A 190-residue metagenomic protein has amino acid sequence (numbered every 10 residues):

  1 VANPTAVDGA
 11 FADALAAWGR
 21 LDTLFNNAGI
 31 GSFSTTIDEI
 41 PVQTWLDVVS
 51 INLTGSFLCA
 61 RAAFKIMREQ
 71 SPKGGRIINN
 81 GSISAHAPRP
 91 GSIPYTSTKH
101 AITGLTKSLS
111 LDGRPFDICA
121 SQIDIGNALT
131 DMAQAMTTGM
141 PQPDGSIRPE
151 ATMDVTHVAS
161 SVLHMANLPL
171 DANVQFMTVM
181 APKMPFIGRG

Functional and structural regions predicted by a protein language model:
V1-A10, V42: The beta1-alpha1 cofactor-binding region of Rossmann-like NAD(H)/NADP(H)-dependent oxidoreductases
T35-I37, T44-V49: Substrate-binding pocket helix/loop in short-chain dehydrogenase/reductase
D38, A87-I93, E150-A151: Active-site loop immediately N-terminal to the catalytic Tyr-X3-Lys motif of short-chain dehydrogenase/reductase
A60, T98: Active-site helix of classical SDR
K65, L111-R114: Alpha-helical segment proximal to the catalytic Tyr-Lys
S82: Residue(s) in the substrate-gating loop at a strand-loop-helix junction that position the organic substrate next
Q122-I123, Q142-G188: C-terminal helical subdomain
